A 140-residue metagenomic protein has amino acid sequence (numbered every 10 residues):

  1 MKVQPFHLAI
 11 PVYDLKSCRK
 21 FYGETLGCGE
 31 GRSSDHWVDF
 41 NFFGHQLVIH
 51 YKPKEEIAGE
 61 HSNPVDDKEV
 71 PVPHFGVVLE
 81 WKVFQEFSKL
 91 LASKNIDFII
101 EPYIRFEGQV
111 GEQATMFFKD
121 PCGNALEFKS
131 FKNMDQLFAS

Functional and structural regions predicted by a protein language model:
M1-F6, G29-W81, S88-K119, F131-S140: Vicinal oxygen chelate
K16-C18, E24, C28-G31: N-terminal first-folded block
C18-G23, L91, G123: Conserved active-site tyrosine of GNAT-family acetyltransferases
A125-F128: Short glycine-/small-residue motifs
